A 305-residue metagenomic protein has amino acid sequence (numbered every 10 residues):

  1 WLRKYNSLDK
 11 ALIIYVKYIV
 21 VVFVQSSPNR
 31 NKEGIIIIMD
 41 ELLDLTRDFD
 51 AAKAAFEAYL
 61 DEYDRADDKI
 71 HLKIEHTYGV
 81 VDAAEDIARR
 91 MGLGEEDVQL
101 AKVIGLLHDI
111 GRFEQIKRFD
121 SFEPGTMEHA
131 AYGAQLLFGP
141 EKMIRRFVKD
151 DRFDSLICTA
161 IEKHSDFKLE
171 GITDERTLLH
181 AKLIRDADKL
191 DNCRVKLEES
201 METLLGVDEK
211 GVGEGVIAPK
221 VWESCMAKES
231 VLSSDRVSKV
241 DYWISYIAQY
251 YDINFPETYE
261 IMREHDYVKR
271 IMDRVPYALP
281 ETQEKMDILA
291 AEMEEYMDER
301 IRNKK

Functional and structural regions predicted by a protein language model:
Y15, I19-I38: Short, Lys/Arg-enriched N-terminal segments with co-localized hydrophobic residues within the first ~10-30 amino acids
D40-R47, K69-I74, Y78, D82 (+3 more regions): Divalent metal-dependent phosphate-bond-processing catalytic cores, especially two-metal-ion Mg2+/Mn2+ enzymes that act
K53-G79, G111-E123: Active-site flanking loop/helix segments enriched in acidic
G79-I87, E128-E141: An active-site-proximal "capping" alpha-helix that borders the catalytic cofactor pocket
G92-V103, M143-E162, R176-L183: Acidic/histidine metal-binding catalytic segments
V98-G125, G133, L137, L156-F167: His-Asp-centered metal-binding catalytic motifs of divalent-metal-dependent phosphohydrolases/nucleases
